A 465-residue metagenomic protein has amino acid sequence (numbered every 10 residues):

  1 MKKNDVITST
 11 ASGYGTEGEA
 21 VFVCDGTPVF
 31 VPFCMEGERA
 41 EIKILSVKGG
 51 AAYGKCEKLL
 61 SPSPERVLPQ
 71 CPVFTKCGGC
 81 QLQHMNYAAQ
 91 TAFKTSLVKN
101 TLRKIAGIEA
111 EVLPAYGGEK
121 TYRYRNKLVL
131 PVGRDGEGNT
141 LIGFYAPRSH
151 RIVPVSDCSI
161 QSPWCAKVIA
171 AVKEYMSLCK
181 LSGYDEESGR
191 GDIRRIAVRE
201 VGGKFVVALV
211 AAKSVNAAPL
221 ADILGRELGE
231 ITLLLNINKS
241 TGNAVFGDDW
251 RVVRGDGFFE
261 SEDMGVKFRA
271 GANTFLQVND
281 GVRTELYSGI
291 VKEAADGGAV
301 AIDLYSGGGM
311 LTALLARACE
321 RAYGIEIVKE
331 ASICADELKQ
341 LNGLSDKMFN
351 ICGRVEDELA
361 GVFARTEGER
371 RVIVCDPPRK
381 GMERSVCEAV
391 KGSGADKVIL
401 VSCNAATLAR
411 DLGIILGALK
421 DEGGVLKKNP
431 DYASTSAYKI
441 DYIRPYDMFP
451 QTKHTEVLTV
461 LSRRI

Functional and structural regions predicted by a protein language model:
M1-P69, V73, A106: Terminal RNA-binding accessory module
K2-G18, V215-I465: Rossmann-like S-adenosyl-L-methionine
A20-D25, G143-A146, A335: Short, acidic/hydrophobic/Gly-rich beta-strand patch recurrent on exposed beta strands that often constitutes part
G37, Q161, N279: Short, conserved phosphate/pyrophosphate- and ester-handling motifs at nucleotide-, phospho-/glycolipid
E57-P69, T75-S182: Extended interfacial segments that mediate partner engagement and assembly in macromolecular machines
L113-T121, E186-E187, I193-R195, R444-M448: Short, solvent-exposed loop/turn elements at beta->coil junctions and helix N-caps that rim active or binding pockets
I152-R194, K213-T241: Internal alpha/beta scaffold segment
V198-A212, K267-G271: Short, aliphatic-rich beta-strand segments
